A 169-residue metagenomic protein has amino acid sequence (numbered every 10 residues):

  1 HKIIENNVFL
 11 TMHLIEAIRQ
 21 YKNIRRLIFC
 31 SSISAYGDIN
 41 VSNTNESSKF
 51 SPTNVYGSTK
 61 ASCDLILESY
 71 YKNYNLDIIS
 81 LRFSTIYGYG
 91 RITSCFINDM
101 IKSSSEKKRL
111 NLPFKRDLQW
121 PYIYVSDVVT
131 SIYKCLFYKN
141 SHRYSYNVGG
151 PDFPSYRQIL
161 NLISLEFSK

Functional and structural regions predicted by a protein language model:
H1-N6: NAD(P)H-binding glycine-rich loop region in Rossmannoid oxidoreductase-like domains and their noncatalytic homologs
L10, L14-I18, I66-L67, S131 (+1 more regions): Hydrophobic positions on the long internal alpha-helix of Rossmann-like NAD(P)-dependent oxidoreductase domains
L10-H13, S48, N54-G57, S62-C63 (+1 more regions): Conserved cofactor-binding/catalytic machinery of classical short-chain dehydrogenase/reductase
M12-V55: Conserved Rossmann-fold NAD(P)-dependent oxidoreductase catalytic core, especially the SDR/UDP-sugar
Y36-G37, N54-V55, I79-F96: Flexible, glycine-rich beta-alpha linker
D38, S51-I79, S105: Active-site Tyr-X1-5-Lys
S104, K108, L112-R116, W120-K169: C-terminal substrate-binding subdomain of Rossmann-fold SDR/epimerase-dehydratase oxidoreductases
